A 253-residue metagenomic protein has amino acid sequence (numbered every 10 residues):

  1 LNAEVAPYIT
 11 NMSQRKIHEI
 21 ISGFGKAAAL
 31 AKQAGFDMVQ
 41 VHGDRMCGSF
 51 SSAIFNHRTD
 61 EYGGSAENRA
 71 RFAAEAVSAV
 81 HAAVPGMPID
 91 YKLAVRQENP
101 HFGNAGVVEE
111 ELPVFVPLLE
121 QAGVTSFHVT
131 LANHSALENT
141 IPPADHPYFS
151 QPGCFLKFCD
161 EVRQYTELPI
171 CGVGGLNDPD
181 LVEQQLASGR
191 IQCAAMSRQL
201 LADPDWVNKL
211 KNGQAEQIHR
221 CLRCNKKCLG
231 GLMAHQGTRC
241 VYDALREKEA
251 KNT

Functional and structural regions predicted by a protein language model:
L1-T253: Flavin-dependent oxidoreductase catalytic cores
